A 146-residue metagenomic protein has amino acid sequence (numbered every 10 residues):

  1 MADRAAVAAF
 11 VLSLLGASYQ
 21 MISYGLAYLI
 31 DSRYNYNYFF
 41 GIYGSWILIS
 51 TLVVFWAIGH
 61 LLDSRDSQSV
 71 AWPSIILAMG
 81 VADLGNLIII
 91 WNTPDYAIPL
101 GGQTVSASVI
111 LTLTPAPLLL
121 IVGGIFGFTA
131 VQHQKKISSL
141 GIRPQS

Functional and structural regions predicted by a protein language model:
M1-L26, T129-S146: Cytosolic juxtamembrane helix and N-cap/initiation of the first transmembrane helix
A2-A8, G41, W56-H60, Q68-W72 (+3 more regions): Acidic, polar-rich N-terminal leader regions of halophilic archaeal proteins
D3, V7-F10, L14-A17, Y38-S45 (+3 more regions): Hydrophobic alpha-helical segments of membrane proteins, primarily the transmembrane helices and their short helical
L15-S32, W56-L62, G85-D95, V122-Q132: Structural signature of transmembrane alpha-helix termini at the membrane-water interface
Y28-G44, N86-T114: Interfacial non-cytosolic loop connecting adjacent transmembrane helices
I49-V53, P115-G127: Hydrophobic cores of alpha-helical transmembrane segments in multi-pass inner/ER membrane proteins, independent
V53-L87: Loop-to-transmembrane helix junctions at the membrane interface
